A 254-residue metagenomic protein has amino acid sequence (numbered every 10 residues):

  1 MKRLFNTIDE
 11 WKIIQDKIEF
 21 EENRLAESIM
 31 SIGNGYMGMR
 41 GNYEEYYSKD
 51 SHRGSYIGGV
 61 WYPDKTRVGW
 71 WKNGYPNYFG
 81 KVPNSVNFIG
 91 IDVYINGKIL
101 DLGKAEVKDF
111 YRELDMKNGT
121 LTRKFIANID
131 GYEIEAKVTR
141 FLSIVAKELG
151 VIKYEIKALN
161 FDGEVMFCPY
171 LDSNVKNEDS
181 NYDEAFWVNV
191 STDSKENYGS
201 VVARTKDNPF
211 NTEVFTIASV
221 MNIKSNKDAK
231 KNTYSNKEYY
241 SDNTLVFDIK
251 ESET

Functional and structural regions predicted by a protein language model:
K2-T254: Beta-sandwich/jelly-roll carbohydrate-recognition scaffolds of carbohydrate-active enzymes
